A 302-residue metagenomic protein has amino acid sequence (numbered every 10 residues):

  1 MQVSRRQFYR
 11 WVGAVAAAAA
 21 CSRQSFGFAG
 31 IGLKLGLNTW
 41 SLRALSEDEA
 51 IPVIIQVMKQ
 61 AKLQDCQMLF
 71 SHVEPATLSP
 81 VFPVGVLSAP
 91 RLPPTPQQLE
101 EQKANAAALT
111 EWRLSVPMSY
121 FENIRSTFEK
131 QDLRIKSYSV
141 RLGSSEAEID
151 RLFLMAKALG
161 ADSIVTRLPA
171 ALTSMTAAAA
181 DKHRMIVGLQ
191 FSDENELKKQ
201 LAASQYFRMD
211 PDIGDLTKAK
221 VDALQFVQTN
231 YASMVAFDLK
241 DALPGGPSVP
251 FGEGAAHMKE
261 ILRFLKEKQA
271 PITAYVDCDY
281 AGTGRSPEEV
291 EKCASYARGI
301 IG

Functional and structural regions predicted by a protein language model:
Q2-D65, F70-Q98, K198-F207, P211 (+1 more regions): Histidine-acidic metal/acid-base catalytic patches
V12-G13, A18, L114, Y120-N123 (+4 more regions): Active-site acidic/histidine proton-transfer and metal-coordination neighborhood in alpha/beta enzyme cores
N38-L42, T110-W112, Y138-V140, A161-I164 (+1 more regions): Short, contiguous strand/loop micro-motifs
S88-R91, L114-S119, S139-G143, F226 (+1 more regions): Short acidic/polar alpha-helix capping motifs at helix-coil junctions
E100-S119: A short acidic, glycine-rich active-site loop that binds or catalyzes chemistry on phosphate/adenosine moieties
